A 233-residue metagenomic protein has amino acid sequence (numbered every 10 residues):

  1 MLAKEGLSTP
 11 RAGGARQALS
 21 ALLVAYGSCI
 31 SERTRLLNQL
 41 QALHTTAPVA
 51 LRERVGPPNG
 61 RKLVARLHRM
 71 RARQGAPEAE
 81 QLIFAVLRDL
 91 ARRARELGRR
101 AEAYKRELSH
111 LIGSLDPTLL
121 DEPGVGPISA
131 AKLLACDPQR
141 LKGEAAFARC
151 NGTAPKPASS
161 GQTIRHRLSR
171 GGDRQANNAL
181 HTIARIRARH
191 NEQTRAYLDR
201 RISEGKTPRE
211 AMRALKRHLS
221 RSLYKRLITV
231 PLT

Functional and structural regions predicted by a protein language model:
M1-T233: A detector of single, family-specific signature residues that are central to catalytic or substrate-handling motifs
